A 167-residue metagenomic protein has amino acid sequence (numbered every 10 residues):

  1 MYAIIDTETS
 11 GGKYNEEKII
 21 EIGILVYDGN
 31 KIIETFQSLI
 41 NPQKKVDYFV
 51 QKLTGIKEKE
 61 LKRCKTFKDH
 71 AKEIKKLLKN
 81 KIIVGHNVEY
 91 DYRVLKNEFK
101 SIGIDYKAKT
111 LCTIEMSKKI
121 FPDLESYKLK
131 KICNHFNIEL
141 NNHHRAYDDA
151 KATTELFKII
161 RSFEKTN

Functional and structural regions predicted by a protein language model:
M1-A108, P122-S126, K130-H144: Conserved non-catalytic scaffold segment of RNase H-like nuclease domains
F67, E115, D149-A150: Short secondary-structure capping/turn micro-motifs that flank functional sites
L78, F99, S117, F157-R161: Hydrophobic residues within well-ordered, non-membrane alpha-helices that form the packing/core of soluble catalytic
D105-S117: Conserved beta-strand -> loop -> alpha-helix junction used to position metal-binding or nucleic-acid-contacting
H135, T154-N167: Acidic two-metal-ion nuclease catalytic site recognized across multiple nuclease folds, prominently DnaQ/RNase D-T
L140-I159: A charged, well-structured terminal subsegment
